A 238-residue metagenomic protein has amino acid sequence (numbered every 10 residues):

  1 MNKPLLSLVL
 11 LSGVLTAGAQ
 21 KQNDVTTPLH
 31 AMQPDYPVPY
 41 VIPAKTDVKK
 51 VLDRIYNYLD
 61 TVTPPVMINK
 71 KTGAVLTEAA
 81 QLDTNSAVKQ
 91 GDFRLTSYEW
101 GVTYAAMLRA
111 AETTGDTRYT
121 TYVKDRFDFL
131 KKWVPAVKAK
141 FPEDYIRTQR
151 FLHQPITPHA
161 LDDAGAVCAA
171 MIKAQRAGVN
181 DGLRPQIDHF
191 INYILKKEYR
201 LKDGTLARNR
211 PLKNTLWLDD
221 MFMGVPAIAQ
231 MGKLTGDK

Functional and structural regions predicted by a protein language model:
M1-Q22: Bacterial Sec-dependent N-terminal signal peptides
A17, K131, L234-G236: A short hydrophobic/aromatic micro-motif that marks alpha-helical segments and, especially, helix-coil
K21-I146, N180-H189, K197, L201-K202: Low-complexity, Ser/Thr/Pro/Gly-enriched N-terminal "stalk/linker" regions
P28-Y36, L95-E112, R150-Q175, L216-K233: Well-ordered alpha-helical segments within folded domains of soluble proteins
T72-D92, F141-I172, T205-M221: Carbohydrate-binding/catalytic loop surfaces
G178-V179, T235: Short, polar/flexible loop-turn hinges at active-site or ligand-entry regions and domain interfaces
R184, Y193-K238: Aromatic- and glycine-enriched pocket-lining scaffold segments that form the walls of small-molecule binding clefts
